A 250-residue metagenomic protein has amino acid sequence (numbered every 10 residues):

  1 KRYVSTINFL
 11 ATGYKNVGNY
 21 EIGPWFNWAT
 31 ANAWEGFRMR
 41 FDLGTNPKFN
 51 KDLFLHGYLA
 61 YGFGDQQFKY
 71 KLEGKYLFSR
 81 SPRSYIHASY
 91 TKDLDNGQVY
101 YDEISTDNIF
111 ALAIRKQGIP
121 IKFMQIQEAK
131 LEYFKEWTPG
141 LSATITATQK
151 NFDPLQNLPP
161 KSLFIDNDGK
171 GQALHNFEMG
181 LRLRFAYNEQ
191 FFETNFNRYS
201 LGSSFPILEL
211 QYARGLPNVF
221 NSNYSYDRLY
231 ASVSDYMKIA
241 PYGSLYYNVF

Functional and structural regions predicted by a protein language model:
K1-Y61, F68-Y70, Y76, R80 (+6 more regions): Outer-membrane beta-barrel initiation region
A31-A33, R115-D153, F192, F196-L201: Outer-membrane beta-barrel transmembrane strands
G44-N46, E73-L77, K122, K130-T138 (+4 more regions): Transmembrane beta-barrel domains of outer membrane proteins
N50-D52, S81-R83, T138-G140, F205 (+1 more regions): Strand-connecting loop/turn motifs
G57-Y61, A88-L94, I145-N151, M179 (+5 more regions): Transmembrane beta-barrel strands of outer-membrane/channel proteins
K75-P82, Y230-G243: C-terminal, active-site-flanking charged/polar segments
L77-K135, L155, P160-G171, V249-F250: Outer-membrane beta-barrel translocator/channel fold
D95, P217-F220, Y236-A240: Short beta-strands and strand-coil junctions in structured, solvent-facing domains, enriched
